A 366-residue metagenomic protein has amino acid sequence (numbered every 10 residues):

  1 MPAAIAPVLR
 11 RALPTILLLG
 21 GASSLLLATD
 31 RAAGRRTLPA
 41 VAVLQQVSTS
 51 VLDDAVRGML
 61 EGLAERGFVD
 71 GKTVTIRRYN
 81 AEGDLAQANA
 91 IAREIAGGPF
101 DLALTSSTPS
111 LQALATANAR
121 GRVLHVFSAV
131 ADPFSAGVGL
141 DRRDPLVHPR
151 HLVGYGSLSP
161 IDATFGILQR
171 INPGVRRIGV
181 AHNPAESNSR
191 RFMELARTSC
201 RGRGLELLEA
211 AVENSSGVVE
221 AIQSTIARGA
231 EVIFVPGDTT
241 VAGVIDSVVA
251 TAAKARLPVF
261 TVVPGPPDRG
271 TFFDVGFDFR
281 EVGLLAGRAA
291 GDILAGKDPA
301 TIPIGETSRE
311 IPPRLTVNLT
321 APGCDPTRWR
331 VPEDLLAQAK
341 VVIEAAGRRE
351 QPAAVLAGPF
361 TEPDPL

Functional and structural regions predicted by a protein language model:
M1-L366: Short hydrophobic alpha-helices and adjacent helix-cap/hinge residues
